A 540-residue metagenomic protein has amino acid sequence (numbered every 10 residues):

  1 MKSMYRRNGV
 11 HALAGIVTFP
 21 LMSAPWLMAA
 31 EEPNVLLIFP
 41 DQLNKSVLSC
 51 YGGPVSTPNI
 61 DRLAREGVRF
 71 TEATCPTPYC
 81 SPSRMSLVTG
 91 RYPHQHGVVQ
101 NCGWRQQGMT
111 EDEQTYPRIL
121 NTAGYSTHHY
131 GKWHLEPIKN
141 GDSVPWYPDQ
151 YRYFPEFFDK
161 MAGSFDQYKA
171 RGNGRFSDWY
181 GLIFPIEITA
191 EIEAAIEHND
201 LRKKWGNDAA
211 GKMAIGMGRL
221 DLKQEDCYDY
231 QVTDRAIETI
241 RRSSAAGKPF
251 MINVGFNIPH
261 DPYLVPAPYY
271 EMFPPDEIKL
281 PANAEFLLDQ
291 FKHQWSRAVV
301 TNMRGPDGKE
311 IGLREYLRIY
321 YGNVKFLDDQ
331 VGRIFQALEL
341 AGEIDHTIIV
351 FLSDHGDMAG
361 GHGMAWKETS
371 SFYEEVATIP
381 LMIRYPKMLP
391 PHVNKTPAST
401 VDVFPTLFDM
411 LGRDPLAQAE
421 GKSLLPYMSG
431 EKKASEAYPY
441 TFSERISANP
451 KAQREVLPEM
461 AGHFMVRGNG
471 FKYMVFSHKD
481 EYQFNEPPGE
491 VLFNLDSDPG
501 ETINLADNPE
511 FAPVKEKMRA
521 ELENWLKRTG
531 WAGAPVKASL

Functional and structural regions predicted by a protein language model:
K2, R6-A12, I16-V17, L21 (+4 more regions): Formylglycine-dependent sulfatase
L492-F493: Short hydrophobic beta-strand that contains or immediately precedes a catalytic carboxylate
D498: Intrinsically disordered, low-complexity polar regions and short flexible loop motifs
